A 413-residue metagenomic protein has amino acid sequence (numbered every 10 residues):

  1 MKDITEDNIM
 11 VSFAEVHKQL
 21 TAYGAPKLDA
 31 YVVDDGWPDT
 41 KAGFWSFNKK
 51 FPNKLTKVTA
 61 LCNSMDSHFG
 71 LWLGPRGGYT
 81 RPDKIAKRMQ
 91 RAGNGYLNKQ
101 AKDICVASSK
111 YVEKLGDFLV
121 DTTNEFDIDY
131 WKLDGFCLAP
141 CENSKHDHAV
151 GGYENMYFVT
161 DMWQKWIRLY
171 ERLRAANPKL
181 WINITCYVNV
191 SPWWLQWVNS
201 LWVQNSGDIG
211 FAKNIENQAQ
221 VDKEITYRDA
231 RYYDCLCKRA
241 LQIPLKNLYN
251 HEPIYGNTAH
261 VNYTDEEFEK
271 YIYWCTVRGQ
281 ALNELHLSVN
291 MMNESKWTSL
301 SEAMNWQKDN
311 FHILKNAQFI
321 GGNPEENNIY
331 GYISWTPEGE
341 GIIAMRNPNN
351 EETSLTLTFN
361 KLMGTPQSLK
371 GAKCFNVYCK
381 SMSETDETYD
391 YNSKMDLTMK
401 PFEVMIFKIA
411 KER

Functional and structural regions predicted by a protein language model:
M1-K87, N94-Y96, L282-E284, V289-E325 (+3 more regions): Conserved structural scaffold segments of CAZyme catalytic domains across common CAZy folds
T21, D121, G331-I333: Short, flexible, glycine/charge-rich loop motifs used to bind or transfer phosphoryl groups or to couple energy/partner
T21-A25, D127, P178, G364: Residue-level recognition of short, structured coil/turn motifs that connect secondary structure elements
A30-N250: Aromatic- and carboxylate-enriched substrate-binding clefts and catalytic-loop regions of carbohydrate-active enzymes
K165-E384, D396-I409: Active-site-proximal substrate-binding groove within the catalytic cores of carbohydrate-active enzymes
D390-K394: Short alpha-helix capping/helix-loop boundary micro-motifs
K411-R413: Terminal connector regions
